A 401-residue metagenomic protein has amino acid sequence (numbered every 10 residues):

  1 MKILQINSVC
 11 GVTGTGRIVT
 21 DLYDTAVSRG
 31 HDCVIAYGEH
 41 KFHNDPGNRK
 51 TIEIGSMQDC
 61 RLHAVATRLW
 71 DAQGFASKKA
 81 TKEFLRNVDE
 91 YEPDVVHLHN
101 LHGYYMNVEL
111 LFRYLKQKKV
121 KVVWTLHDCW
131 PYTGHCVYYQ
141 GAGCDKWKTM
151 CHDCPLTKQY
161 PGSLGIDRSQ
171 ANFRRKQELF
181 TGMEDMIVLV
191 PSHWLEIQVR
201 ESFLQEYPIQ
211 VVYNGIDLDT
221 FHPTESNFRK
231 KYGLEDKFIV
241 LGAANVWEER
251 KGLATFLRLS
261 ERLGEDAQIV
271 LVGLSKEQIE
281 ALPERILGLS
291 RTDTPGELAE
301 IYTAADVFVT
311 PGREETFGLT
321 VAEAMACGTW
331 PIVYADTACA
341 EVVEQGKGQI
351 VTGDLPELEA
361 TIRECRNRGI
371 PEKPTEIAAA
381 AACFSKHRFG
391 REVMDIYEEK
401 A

Functional and structural regions predicted by a protein language model:
L189, L234-K251, L257-S260: Conserved donor-binding/catalytic core segment of Leloir-type glycosyltransferases
I197-R200, I216-K231, E280: Acidic anion/phosphate-binding donor-loop and adjacent secondary structure in glycosyltransferase catalytic cores
G273-A299: Nucleotide-activated donor-binding/catalytic signature segment of Leloir-type glycosyltransferases, i.e., the conserved
E300-A305: Short alpha-helical donor nucleotide-sugar binding micro-motif in glycosyltransferases
R313: Aromatic "clamp/platform" in nucleotide-sugar-dependent glycosyltransferases that forms part of the donor/acceptor
W330-V333: Short hydrophobic beta-strand element within catalytic cores of glycosyltransferases and related nucleotide-activated
Q345-P356, E364-I370: Conserved acidic donor-binding segment of nucleotide-sugar-dependent glycosyltransferases
I370-E399: A charged, aromatic-enriched C-terminal amphipathic alpha-helix characteristic of glycosyltransferases across folds
